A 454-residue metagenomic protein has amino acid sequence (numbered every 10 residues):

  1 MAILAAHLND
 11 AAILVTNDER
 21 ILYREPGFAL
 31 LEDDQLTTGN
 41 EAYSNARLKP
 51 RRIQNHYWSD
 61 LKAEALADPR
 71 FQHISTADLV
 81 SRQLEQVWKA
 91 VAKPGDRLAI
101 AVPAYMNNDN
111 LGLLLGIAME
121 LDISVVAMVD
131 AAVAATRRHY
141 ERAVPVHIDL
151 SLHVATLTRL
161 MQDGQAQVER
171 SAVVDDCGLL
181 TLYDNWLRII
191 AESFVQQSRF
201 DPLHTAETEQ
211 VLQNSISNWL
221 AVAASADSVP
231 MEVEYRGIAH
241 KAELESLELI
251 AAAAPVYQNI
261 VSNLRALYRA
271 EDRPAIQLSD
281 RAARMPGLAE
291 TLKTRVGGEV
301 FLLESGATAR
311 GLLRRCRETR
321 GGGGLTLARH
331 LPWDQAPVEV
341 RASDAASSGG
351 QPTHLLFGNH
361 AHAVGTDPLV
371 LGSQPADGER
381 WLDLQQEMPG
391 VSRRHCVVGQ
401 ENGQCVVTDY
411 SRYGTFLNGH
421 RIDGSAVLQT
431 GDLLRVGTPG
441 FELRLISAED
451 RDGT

Functional and structural regions predicted by a protein language model:
M1-E25, A29, R138-E169, W186 (+1 more regions): Gly/Thr-rich phosphate-binding beta-strand-loop-beta motif of the actin/hexokinase/Hsp70
A11-A101, M231: Conserved phosphate-binding loops in N-terminal lobes of ATP-dependent enzymes of the actin/Hsp70/sugar-kinase
N55, A67, L325-E339, G437-T454: Regulatory inter-domain linker segments that are low-complexity and enriched for serine/threonine/proline
S75-E141, Q162: Active-site neighborhood for divalent-cation/phosphate handling
L160-E245, D280: Phosphate-binding glycine-rich/basic clefts of nucleotide- and phosphate-handling proteins, predominantly
V222-Q335: Helical "lid/coupling" subdomains associated with nucleotide-phosphate turnover
V300-A376, W381, P389: Acidic, glycine/GT-rich loop-and beta-edge segments that sit at the periphery of enzyme/chaperone cores
A361-I446, G453: Forkhead-associated
